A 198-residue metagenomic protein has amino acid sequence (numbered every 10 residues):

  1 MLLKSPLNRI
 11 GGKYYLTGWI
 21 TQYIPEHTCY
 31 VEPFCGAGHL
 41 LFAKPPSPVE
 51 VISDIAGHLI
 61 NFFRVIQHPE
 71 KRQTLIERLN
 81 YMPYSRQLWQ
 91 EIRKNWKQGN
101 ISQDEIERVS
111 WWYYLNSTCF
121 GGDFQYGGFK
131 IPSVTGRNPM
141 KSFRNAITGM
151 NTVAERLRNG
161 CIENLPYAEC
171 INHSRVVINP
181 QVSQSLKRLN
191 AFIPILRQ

Functional and structural regions predicted by a protein language model:
M1-Y15, Y23-I24, H68-L196: SAM-dependent nucleic-acid methyltransferase catalytic core
G12, Y23-P83, I195-L196: Conserved S-adenosyl-L-methionine
